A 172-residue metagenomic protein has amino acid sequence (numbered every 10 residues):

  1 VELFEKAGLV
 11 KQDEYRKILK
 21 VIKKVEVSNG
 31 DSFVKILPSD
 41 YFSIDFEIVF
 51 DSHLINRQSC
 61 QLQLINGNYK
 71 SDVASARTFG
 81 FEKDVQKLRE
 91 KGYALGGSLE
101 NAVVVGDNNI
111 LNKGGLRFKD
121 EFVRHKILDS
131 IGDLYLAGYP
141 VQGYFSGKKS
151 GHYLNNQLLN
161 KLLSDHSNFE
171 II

Functional and structural regions predicted by a protein language model:
V1-I172: Short acidic-hydrophobic catalytic motif
